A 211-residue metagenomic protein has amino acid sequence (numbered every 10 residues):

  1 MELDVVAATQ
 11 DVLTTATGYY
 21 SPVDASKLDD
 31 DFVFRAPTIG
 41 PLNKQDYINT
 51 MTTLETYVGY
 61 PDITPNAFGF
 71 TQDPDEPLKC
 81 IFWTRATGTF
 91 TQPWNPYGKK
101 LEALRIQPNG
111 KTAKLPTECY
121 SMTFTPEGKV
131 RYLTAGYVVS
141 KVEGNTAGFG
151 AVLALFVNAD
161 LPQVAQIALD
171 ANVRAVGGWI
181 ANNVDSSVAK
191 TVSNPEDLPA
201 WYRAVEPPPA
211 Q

Functional and structural regions predicted by a protein language model:
M1-Q211: C-terminal and inter-domain tail/linker signature
